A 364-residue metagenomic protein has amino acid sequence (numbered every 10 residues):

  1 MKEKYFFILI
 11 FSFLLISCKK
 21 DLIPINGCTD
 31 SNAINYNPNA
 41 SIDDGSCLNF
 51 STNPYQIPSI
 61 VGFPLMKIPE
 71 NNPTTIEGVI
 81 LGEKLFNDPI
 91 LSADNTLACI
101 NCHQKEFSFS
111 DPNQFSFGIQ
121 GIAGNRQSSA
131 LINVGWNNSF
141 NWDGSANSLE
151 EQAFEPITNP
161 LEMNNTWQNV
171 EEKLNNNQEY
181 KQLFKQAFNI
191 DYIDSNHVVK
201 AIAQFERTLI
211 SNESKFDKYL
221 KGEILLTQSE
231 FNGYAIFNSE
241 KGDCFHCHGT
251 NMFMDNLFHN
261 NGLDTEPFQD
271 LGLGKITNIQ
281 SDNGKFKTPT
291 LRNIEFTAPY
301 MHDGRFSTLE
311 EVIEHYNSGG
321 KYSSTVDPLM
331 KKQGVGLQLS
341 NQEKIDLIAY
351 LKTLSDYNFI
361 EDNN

Functional and structural regions predicted by a protein language model:
K2-I25, N39-S41, L48-V79, N137 (+7 more regions): Post-cleavage N-terminal segment of exported redox proteins
F50-E155, D217-D327, N358-N364: Short glycine/threonine-rich turn/loop motifs
T96-L97, K344-D346: Alpha-helical scaffolds flanking conserved acidic
F286-P289, K332-G334, Q342-I345: Active-site lining segments that contact anionic ligands and/or coordinate catalytic metals
S324-Q333, L339: C-terminal soluble interaction/assembly domains
